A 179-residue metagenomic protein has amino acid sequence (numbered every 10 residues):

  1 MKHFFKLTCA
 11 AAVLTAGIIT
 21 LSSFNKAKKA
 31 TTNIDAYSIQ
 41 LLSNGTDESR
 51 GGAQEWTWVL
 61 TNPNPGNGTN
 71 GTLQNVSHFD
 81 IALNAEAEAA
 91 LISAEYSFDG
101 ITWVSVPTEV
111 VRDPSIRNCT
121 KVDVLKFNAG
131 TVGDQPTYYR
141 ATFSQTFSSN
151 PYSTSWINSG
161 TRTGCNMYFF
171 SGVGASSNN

Functional and structural regions predicted by a protein language model:
H3-L7, A16-A36: Bacterial Sec-dependent N-terminal signal peptides
V13: Phosphate-/polyanion-interacting regions in eukaryotic proteins
K28-N179: Extracellular or exported targeting regions of proteins
